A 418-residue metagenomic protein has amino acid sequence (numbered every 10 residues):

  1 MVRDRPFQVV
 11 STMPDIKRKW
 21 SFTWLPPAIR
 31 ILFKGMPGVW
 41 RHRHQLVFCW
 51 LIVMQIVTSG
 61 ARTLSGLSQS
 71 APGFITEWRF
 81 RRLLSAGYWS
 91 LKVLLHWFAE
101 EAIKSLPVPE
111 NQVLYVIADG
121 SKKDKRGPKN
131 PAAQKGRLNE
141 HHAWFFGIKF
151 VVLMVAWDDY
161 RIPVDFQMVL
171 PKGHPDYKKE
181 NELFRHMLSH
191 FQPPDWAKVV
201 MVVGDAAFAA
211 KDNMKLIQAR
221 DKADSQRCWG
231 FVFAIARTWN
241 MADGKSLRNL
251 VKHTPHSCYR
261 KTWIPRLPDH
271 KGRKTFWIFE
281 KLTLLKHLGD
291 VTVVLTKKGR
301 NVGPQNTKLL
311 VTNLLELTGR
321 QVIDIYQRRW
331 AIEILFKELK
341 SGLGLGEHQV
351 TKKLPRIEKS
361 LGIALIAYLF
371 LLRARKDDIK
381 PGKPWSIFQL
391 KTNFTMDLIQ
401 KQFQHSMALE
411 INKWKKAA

Functional and structural regions predicted by a protein language model:
V2-L91: Gly/serine-rich nucleotide phosphate-binding loop at the start of the catalytic core of nucleotide/ADP-ribose-handling
V53-M54, L83-Y160, L170, F276: Active-site-proximal, Lys/Arg-enriched surface segment that forms a nucleic-acid-binding/basic interface patch
L67-S68, Q112-R126, L153, V200-A209 (+4 more regions): Short, conserved catalytic/metal-binding motifs centered on acidic residues
W78-R82, G87, L138-V199, V291-K308: Electropositive, glycine- and tryptophan-enriched low-complexity nucleic-acid-binding patches
L95-L114, L188-W196, D212-K215, L315: A short acidic-Thr-Gly-centered motif at the start of a beta-strand
K122, G319-V350: Short amphipathic alpha-helical "interface-anchor" segments enriched in bulky aromatics
M168-K298, K383-I387, F394: An internal, acidic/charged active-site-proximal segment that coordinates divalent cations and/or engages
L345-K401: Basic, amphipathic alpha-helical segments enriched in Lys/Arg and hydrophobic/aromatic residues
